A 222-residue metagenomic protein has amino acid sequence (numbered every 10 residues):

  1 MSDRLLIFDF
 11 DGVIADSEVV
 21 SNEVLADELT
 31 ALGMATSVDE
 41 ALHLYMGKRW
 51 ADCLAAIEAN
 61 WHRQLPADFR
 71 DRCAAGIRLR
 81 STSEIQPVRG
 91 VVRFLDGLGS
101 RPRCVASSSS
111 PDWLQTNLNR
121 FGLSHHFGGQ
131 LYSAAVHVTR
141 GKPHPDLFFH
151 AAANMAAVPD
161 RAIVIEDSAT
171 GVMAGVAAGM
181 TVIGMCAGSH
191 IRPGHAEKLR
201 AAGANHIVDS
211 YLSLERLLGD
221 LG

Functional and structural regions predicted by a protein language model:
M1-H43, N60: Active-site neighborhood of HAD-like aspartate-dependent phosphohydrolases
S2, L79-V105, P111-Q115: Short, acidic loop-to-helix structural element flanking the phosphoryl-transfer center in phosphate-processing enzymes
S2-D3, S110-P111, Q115-G222: Asp-based, Mg2+/Mn2+-dependent phosphohydrolase catalytic module
I14, R103, V164-I165: Conserved SAM-binding loop
V20, Y45, R49, Q86-G90 (+4 more regions): Short beta->alpha linker loops
A26-T30, R49-Q64, N117, A151-A152 (+1 more regions): Helix-loop "lid/cap" segments that line or gate small-molecule binding pockets
A35, A55-R93: Metal-dependent phosphoesterase signature
